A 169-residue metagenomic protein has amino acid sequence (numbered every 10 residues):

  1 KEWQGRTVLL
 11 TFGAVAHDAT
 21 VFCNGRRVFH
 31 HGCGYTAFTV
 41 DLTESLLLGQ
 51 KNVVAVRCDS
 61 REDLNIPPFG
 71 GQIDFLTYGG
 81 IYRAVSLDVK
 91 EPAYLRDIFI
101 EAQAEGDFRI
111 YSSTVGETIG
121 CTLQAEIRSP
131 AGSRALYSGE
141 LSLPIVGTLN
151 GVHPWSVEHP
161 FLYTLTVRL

Functional and structural regions predicted by a protein language model:
K1-L95, E117, P130: Accessory beta-strand-rich segments of carbohydrate-active enzymes
W3-T7, L46-K51, T148-T164: Short glycine/proline/serine/threonine-rich loop/turn segments at secondary-structure transition edges
V21-C23, D107-L141, I145, L165-V167: Beta-strand-rich binding/interaction modules
V28, I73, I100, S113-V115 (+2 more regions): Outer-membrane beta-barrel proteins
H30-C33, F99, S138-E140: Short clusters of small/polar residues that mark proteolytic maturation junctions
T36-V40, L141-G147: Short strand-edge motifs at loop-to-beta-strand transitions and within beta-strands of extracellular beta-rich domains
V53-V56, A125, H159-L169: Short, aromatic- and glycine-rich surface loops/edge beta-strands on solvent-exposed regions
V89-I119: Surface beta-strand/loop "capping" patches
